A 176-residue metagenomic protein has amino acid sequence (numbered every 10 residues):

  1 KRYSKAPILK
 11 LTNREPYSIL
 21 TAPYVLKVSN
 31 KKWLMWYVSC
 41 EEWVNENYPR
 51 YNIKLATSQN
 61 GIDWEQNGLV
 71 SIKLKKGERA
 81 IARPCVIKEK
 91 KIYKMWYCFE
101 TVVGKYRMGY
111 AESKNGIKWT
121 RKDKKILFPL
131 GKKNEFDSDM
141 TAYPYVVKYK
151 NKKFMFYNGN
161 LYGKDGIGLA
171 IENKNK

Functional and structural regions predicted by a protein language model:
K1-K176: Carbohydrate-active catalytic/glycan-binding domains of CAZyme proteins, especially the secreted or lumenal ectodomains
